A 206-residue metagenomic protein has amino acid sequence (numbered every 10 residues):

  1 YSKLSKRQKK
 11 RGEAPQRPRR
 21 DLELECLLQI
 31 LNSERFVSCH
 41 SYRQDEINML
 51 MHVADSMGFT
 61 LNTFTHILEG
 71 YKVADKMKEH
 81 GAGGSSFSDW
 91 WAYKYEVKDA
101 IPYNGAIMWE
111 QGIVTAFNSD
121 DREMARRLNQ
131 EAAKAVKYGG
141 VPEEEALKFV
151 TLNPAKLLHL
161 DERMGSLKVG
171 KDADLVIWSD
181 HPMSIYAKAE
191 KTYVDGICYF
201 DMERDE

Functional and structural regions predicted by a protein language model:
Y1-L61, K188, V194: Polyanionic/metal-chelating signatures
R7, R20, E25, M57 (+4 more regions): Extracytoplasmic and endomembrane cell-envelope/extracellular-matrix remodeling and assembly machinery
F36, D75-K78, A82-W178: His/Asp/Glu-enriched, well-ordered alpha-helical/loop segment that forms or immediately abuts the divalent-metal
S38-Y42, T60-E69, D89-K94: Catalytic beta/alpha-barrel core
Q44-N48, I67-A74, M124-A125: Active-site environment of divalent metal-dependent phosphoester hydrolases
I47-A54, V73-K78, A132: Distinct, well-ordered alpha-helical segments
H52, R127-Q130, K188-A189, R204: Short acidic, glycine/serine/threonine-rich loops at helix termini
K168-E206: C-terminal cap of metal-dependent C-N hydrolases
